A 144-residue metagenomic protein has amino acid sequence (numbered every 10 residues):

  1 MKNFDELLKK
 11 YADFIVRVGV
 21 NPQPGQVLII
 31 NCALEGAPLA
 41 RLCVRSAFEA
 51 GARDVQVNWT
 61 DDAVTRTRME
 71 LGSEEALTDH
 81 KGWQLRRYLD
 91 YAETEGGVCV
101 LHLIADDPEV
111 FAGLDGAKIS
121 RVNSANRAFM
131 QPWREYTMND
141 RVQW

Functional and structural regions predicted by a protein language model:
M1-W144: Active-site bordering "gate/hinge" segments that shape substrate access to catalytic or cofactor-binding pockets
